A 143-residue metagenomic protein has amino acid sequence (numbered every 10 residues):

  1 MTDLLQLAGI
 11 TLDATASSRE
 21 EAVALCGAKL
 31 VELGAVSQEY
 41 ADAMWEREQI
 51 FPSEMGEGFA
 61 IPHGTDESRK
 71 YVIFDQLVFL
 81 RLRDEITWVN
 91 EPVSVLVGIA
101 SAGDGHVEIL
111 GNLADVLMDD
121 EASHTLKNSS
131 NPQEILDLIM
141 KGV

Functional and structural regions predicted by a protein language model:
M1-V143: Cytosolic covalent-transfer regions centered on His/Cys nucleophiles that carry phosphoryl or persulfide groups
